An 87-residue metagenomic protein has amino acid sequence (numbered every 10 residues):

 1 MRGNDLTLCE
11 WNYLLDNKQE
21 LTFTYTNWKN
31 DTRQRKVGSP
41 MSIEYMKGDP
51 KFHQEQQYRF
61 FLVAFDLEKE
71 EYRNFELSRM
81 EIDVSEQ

Functional and structural regions predicted by a protein language model:
M1-Q87: Short glycine- and basic-residue-enriched patches
